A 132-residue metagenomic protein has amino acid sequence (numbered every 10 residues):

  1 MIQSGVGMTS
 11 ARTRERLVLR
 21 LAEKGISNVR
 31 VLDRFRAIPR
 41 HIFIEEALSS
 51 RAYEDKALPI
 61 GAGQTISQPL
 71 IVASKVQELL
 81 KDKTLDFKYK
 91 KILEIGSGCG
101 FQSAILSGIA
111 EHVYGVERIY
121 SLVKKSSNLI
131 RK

Functional and structural regions predicted by a protein language model:
M1-A47: N-terminal auxiliary segments of SAM/dcSAM-dependent transferases
R20-K24, I60, V113: Alpha-helix C-capping/helix-to-loop hinge sites
N28-V29, P69, Y120: Alpha-helix N-capping/helix-start residues
A47-I60: Short, surface-exposed glycine/acidic/tryptophan-bearing loops
D55, I66-Y89: Conserved alpha-helix/loop element of class I SAM-dependent methyltransferases that forms part of the SAM/SAH-binding
L79-K132: Conserved nucleotide-cofactor-binding alpha/beta core module
